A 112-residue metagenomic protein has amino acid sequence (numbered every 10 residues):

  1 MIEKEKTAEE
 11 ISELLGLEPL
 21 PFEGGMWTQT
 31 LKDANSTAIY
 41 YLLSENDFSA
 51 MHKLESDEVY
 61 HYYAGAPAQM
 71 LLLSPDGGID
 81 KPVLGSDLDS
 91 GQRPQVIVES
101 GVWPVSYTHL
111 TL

Functional and structural regions predicted by a protein language model:
M1-I97, P104-S106: Non-catalytic, conserved peripheral segments adjacent to functional cores
T108-L112: Conserved small/polar residues in nucleotide/adenosyl-binding loops
